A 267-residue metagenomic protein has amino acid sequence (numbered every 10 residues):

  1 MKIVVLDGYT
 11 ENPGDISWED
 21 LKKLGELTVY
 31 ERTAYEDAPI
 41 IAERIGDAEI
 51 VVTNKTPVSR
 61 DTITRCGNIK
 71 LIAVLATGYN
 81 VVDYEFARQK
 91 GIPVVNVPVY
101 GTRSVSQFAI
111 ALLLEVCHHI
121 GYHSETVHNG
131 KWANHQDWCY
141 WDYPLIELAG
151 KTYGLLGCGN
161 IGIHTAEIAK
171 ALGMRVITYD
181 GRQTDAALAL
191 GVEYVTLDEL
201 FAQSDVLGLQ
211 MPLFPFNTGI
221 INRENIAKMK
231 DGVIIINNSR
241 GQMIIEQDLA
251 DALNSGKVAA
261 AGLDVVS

Functional and structural regions predicted by a protein language model:
M1-I50, R175-I177: N-terminal glycine-/charge-rich "phosphate-binding" loop or analogous flexible N-terminal tail
L6-D7, G154-L156: Conserved N-terminal Rossmann-fold NAD(P)-binding element of oxidoreductases
E31, L75-A76, I92-R103, D198 (+1 more regions): Short beta->alpha connector loops at strand-helix junctions that form conserved, small/polar/Pro-enriched
G46, S59-I63, G181-S267: Rossmann-like adenosine-cofactor binding region
K90, P98-T152, E167: Phosphate-binding beta-alpha-beta segment of Rossmann-like dinucleotide-binding domains, i.e., the NAD(P)
I161: Hydrophobic/small residue at the entry helix of a nucleotide-binding pocket
